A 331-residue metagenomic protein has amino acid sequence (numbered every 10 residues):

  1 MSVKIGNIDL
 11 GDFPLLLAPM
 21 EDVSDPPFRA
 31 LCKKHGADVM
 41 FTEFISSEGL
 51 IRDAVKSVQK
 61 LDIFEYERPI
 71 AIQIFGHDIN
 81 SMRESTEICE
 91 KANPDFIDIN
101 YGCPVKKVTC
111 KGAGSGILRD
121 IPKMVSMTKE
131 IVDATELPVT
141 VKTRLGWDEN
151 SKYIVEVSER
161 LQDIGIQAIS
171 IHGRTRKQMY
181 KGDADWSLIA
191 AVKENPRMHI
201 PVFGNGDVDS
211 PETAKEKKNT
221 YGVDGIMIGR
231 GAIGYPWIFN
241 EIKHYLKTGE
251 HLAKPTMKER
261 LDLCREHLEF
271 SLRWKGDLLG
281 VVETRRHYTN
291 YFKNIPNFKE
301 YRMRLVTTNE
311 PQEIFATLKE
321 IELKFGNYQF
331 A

Functional and structural regions predicted by a protein language model:
M1-K4, G11, E21, P26-P27 (+7 more regions): Alpha/beta catalytic cores of nucleotide-metabolism and tRNA/nucleoside-modifying enzymes
S2-G6, G11, M20-D95: Glycine-rich, positively charged N-terminal anion/phosphate-binding segment
I5, L15-A18, M40, I45-S46 (+7 more regions): Residue-level signal for pocket-adjacent positions within structured domains
L15-A18, M40-T42, I70-I74, I97 (+4 more regions): Hydrophobic faces of well-ordered beta-strands that scaffold small-molecule active sites in alpha/beta enzyme cores
M20-D22, I45-S47, F75-H77, G102-P104 (+4 more regions): Active-site beta-loop-alpha junctions enriched in small/polar residues
R83-I97, Y101-A113, P122-I200: Alpha/beta enzyme core
L118-R119: Aromatic- and acidic-residue-enriched carbohydrate-binding clefts of CAZyme catalytic domains
